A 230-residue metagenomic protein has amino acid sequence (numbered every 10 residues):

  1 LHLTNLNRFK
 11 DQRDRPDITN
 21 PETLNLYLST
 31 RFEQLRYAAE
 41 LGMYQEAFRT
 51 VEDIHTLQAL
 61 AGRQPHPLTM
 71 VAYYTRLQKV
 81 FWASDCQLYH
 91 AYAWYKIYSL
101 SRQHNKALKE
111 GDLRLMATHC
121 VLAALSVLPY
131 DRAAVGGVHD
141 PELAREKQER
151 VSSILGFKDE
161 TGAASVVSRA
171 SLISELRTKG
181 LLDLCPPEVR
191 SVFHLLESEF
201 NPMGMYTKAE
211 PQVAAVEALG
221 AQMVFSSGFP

Functional and structural regions predicted by a protein language model:
L1-P230: Extended alpha-helical scaffold regions
